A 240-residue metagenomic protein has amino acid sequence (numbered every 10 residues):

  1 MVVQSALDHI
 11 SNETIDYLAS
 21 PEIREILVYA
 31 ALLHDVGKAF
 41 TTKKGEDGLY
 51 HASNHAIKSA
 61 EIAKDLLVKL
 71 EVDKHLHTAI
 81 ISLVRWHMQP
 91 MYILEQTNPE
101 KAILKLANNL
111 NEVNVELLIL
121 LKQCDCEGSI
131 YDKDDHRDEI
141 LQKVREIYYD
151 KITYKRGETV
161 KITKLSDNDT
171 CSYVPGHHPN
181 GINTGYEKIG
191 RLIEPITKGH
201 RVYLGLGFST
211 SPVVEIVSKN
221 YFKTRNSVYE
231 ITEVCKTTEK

Functional and structural regions predicted by a protein language model:
L7-D132: Divalent metal-dependent catalytic cores for phosphoryl transfer on phosphate-bearing substrates
G45, H178, K223-T224: Acidic surface patches and DE-rich sequence motifs
V113-N114, D138-K151: Acidic, carboxylate-rich catalytic segments that either coordinate divalent cations
Q123-D132, L165-D167, K223-V228: Short, flexible beta-strand-to-coil junctions
H136, I140, R156-E158: Generic short amphipathic/hydrophobic targeting helices enriched at N-termini, encompassing Sec-type signal peptides
I152-V213, E239: N-terminal non-globular leader segments, chiefly Sec-dependent signal peptides
S211-E239: Short, compact, well-ordered microdomains
